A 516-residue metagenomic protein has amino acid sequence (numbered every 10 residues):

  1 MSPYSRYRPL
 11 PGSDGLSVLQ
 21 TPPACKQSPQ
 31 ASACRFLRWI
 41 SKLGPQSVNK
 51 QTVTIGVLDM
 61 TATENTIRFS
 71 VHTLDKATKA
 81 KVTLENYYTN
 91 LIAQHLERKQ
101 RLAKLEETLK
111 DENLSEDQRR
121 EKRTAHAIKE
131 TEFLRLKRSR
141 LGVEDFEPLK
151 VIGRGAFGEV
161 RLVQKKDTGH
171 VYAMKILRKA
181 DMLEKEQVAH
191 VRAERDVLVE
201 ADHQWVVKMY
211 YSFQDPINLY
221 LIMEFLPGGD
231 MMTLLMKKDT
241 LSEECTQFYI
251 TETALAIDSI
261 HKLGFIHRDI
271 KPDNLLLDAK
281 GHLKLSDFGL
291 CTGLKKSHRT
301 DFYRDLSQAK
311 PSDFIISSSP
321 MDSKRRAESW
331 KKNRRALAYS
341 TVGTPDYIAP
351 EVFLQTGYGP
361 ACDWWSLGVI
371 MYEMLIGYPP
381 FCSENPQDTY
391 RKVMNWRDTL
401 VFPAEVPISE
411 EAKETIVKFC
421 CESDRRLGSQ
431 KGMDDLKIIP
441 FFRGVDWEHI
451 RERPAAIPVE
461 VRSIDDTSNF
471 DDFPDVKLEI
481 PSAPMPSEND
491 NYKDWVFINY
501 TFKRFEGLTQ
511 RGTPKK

Functional and structural regions predicted by a protein language model:
S2-R140: Intrinsically disordered, low-complexity regulatory segments that flank or precede the catalytic domain of eukaryotic
T61-T89, A93, E97-Q100, N333-S340 (+6 more regions): Eukaryotic Ser/Thr kinase distal regulatory-tail detector
P148-V160: Protein kinase glycine-rich loop
V171, I176-D202: Conserved N-lobe beta3->alphaC-helix segment of eukaryotic protein kinase catalytic domains
Y211-S212: A short, aromatic-enriched beta-strand patch in the conserved N-lobe beta-sheet of the protein kinase catalytic domain
P216-D230: Conserved short submotifs of the Hanks-type protein kinase catalytic core that shape the nucleotide-binding pocket
Y249-I250: Activation segment signature within eukaryotic-like protein kinase domains
